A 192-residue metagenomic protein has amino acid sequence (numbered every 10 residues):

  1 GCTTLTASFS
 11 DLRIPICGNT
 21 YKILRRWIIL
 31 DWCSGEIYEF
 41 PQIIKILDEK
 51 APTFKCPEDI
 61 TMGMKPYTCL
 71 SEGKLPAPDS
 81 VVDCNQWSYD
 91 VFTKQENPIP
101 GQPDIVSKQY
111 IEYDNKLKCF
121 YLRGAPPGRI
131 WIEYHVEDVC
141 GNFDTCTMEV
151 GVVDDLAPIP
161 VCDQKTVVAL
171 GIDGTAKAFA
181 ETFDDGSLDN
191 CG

Functional and structural regions predicted by a protein language model:
G1-G192: Proline-threonine-serine-rich low-complexity tracts
